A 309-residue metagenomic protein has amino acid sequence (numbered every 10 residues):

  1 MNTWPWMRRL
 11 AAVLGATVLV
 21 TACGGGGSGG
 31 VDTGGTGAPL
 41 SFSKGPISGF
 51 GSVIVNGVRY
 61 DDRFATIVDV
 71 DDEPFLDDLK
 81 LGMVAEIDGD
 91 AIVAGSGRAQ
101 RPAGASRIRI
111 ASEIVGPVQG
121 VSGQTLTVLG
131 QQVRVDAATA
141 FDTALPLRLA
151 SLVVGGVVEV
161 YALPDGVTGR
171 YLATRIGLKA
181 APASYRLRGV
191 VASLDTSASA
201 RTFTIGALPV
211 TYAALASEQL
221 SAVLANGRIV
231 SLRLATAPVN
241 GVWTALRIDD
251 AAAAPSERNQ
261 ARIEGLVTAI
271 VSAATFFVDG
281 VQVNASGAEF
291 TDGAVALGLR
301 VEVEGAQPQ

Functional and structural regions predicted by a protein language model:
M1-T21: Sec-dependent bacterial lipoprotein signal peptides
T17-Q309: Short, flexible, surface-exposed loop segments at domain boundaries
